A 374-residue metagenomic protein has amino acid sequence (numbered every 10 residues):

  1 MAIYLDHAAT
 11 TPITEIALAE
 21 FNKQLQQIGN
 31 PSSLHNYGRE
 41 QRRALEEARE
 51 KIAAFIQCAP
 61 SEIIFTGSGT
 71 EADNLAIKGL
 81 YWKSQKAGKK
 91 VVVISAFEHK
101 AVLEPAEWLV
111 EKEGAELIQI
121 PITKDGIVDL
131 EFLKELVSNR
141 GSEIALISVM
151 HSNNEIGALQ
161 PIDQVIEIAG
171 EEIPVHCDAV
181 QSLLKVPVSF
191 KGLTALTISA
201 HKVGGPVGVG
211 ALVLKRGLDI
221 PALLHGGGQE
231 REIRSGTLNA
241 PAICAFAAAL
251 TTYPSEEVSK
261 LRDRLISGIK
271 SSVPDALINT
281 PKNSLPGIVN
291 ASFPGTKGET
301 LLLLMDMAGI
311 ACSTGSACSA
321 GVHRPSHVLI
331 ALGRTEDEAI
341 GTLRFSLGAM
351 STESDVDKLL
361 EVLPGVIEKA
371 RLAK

Functional and structural regions predicted by a protein language model:
M1-K374: Pyridoxal 5′-phosphate
